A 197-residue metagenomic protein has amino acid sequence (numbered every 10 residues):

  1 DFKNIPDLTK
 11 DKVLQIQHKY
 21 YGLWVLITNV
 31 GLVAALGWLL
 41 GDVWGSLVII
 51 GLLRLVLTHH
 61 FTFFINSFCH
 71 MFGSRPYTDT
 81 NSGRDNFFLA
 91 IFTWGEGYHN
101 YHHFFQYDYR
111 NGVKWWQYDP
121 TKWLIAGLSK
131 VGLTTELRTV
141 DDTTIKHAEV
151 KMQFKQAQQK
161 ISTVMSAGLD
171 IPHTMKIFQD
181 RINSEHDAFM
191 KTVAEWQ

Functional and structural regions predicted by a protein language model:
D1-F63, Y109-Q197: Non-catalytic, topology-defining segments of multipass membrane proteins
L8-V13, F72-Y98, F104-F105: Active-site-proximal inter-transmembrane loops
L39, V43, S67-T80, G112-V113: Membrane-interface elements of multi-pass transporters and channels
I49-P76, G95-Y101: Transmembrane alpha-helical segments that form the membrane-embedded catalytic/substrate-channel core of multi-pass
N66, L89-T93, H99, I125-S129: Generic alpha-helical structural context detector
N100-H102, E136-L137: Conserved active-site loop/cleft motifs that coordinate metal ions or position small ligands
